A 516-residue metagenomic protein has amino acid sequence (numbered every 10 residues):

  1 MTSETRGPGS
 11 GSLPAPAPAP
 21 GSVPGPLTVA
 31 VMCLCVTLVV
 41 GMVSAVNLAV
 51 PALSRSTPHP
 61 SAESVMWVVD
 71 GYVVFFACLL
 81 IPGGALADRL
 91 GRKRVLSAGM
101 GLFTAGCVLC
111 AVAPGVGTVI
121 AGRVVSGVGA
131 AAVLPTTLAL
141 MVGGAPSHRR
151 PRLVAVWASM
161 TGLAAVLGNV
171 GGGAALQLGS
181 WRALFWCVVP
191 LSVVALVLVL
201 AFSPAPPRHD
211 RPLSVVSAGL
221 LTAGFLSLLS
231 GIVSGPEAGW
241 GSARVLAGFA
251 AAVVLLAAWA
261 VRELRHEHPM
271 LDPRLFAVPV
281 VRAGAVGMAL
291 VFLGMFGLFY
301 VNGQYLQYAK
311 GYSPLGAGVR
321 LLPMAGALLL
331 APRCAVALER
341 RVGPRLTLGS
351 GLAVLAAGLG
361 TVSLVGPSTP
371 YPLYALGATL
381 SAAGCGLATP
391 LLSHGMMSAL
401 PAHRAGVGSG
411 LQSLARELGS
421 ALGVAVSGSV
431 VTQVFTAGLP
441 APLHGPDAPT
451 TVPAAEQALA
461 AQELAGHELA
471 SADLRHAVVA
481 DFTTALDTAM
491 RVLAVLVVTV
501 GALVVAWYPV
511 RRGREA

Functional and structural regions predicted by a protein language model:
M1-L38: Cytosolic juxtamembrane N-terminal segment immediately preceding the first transmembrane helix of multi-pass
T28-A52, P60-F75, G241-V245, L264-M397 (+1 more regions): Transmembrane core module of solute transporters
C35, A98-L102, G106, G122 (+10 more regions): Residue-level signature of the transmembrane alpha-helical cores of Major Facilitator Superfamily-type secondary
L53-S54, L86-A87, A174-G179, L306-Q307 (+3 more regions): Interfacial helix-cap and linker-helix signal at transmembrane-aqueous boundaries of multi-pass secondary transporters
S64, R149-V156, R404-L411: Cytoplasmic loop-to-transmembrane helix junctions
L80-S217: Helix-loop-helix hairpins in multi-pass membrane proteins, especially solute transporters
G173, Q177-G294, V301, Y312 (+3 more regions): Hydrophobic transmembrane-helix bundles of small-molecule transporters
H394-G395, A399, L411, R416-P509: Hydrophobic transmembrane architecture of multi-pass small-molecule transporters
